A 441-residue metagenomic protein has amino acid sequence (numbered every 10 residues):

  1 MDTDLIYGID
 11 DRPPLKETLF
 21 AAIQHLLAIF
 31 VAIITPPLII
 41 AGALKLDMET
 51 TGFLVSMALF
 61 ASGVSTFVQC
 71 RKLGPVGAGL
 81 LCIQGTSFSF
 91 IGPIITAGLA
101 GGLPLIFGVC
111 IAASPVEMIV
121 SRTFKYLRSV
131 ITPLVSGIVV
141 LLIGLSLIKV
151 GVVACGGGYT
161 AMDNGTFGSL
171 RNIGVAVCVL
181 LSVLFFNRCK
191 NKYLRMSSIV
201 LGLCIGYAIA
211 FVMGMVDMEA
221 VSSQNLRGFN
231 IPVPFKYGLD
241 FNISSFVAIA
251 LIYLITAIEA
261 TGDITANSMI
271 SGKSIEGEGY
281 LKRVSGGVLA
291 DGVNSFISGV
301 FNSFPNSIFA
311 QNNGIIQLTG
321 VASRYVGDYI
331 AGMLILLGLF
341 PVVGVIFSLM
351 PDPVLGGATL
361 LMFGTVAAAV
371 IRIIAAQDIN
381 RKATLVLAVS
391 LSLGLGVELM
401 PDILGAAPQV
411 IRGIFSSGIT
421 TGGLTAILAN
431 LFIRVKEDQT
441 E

Functional and structural regions predicted by a protein language model:
M1-A21, D163, A220-F235, M269-G286 (+1 more regions): Intrinsically disordered, low-complexity non-transmembrane regions of multi-pass membrane transporters
M1-C82, S89-L99: N-terminal signal-anchor module of multipass membrane proteins
D2, I33-P37, A41, C178-C189 (+6 more regions): Juxtamembrane interface elements at the cytosolic ends of transmembrane helices in multi-pass membrane proteins
L15, A41-F60, V64-G77, L251-R324: Membrane-embedded helical hairpins/re-entrant loop segments and their flanking transmembrane helices within multi-pass
K16-A28, G168-L180, S197-S198, V212-M213 (+2 more regions): Hydrophobic, membrane-embedded alpha-helices of multi-pass small-molecule transporters
T18, A22-L26, C110, L134 (+5 more regions): Hydrophobic alpha-helical transmembrane segments of multi-pass small-molecule transporters/permeases
F53, P75-F88, S129-I138, R195-V200 (+4 more regions): Short, non-helical or kinked segments that cap or interrupt transmembrane helices
A97-E219, Y329-T440: Membrane-embedded alpha-helical modules
